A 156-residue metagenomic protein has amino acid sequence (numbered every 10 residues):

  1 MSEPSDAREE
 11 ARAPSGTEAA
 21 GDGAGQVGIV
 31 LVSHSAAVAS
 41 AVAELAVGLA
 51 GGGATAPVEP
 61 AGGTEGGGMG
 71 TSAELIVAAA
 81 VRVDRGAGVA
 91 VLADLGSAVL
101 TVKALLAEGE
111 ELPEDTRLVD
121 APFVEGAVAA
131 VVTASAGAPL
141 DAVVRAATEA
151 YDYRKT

Functional and structural regions predicted by a protein language model:
M1-T156: N-terminal loops that bind phosphate or other acidic moieties and the adjacent beta-alpha structural core
